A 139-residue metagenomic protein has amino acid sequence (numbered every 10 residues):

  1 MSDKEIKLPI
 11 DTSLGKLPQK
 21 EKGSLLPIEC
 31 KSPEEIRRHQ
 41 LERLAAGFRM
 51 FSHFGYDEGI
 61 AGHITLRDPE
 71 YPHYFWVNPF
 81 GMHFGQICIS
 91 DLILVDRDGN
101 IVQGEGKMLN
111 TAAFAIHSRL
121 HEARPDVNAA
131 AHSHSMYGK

Functional and structural regions predicted by a protein language model:
M1-E35, Q40: Extreme N-terminal flexible tails
L41-A129, G138-K139: An anion-binding catalytic pocket shared by soluble metabolic enzymes
